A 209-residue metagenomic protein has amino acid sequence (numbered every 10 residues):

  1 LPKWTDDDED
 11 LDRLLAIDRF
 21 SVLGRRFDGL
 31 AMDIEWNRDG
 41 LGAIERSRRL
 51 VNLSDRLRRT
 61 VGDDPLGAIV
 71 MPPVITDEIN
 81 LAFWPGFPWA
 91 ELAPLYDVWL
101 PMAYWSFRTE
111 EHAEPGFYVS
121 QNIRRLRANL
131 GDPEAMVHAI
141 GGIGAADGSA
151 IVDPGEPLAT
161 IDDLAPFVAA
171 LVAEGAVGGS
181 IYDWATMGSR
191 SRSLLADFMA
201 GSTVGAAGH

Functional and structural regions predicted by a protein language model:
L1-D12, D77-N80, S149-D162: Active-site mouth loops of central-metabolism enzymes
L1-D6, S47-G86, V119, D132-A146 (+1 more regions): Aromatic-lined carbohydrate-recognition surfaces of secreted/lumenal glycan-active proteins
P2-D6, D39-S47, T109-P115, D153-P157: Second-shell loop/turn segments in exported
D12-F20, D77-E91, G116-L130, L164-F167: Alpha-helical scaffolding within the catalytic cores of extracellular/periplasmic polymer-degrading hydrolases
L14-S47, V177-I181: Active-site groove signature of glycoside hydrolases
L15, R48-D55, R59, P94 (+3 more regions): Solvent-exposed, polar/charged alpha-helical surfaces in well-ordered, non-transmembrane soluble domains, broadly
S21-I34, D63, G67-I69, F87-W105: A structural motif
Y96-H112, R125, N129-H209: Substrate-binding cleft of secreted/luminal carbohydrate-active enzymes
